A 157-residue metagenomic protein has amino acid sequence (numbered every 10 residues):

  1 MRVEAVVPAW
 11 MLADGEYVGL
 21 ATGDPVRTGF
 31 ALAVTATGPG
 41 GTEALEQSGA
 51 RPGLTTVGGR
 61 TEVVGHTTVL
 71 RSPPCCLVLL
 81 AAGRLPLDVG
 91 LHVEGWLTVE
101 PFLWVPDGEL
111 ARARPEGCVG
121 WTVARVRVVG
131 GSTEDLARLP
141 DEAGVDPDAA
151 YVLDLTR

Functional and structural regions predicted by a protein language model:
M1-E4: N-terminal structural module
V6-G19, L32, L77-P86: Short alpha-helix capping/helix-loop boundary micro-motifs
A9, V34, L97-P101: Beta-strand elements of well-folded, non-transmembrane domains
Y17, T35-G41, P106: Single-stranded nucleic-acid-binding OB-fold domains
T28, E43-L77, G83, L87-L103 (+2 more regions): Structural detector for short beta-strands of small beta-barrel domains
T28-F30, V34: Periodically patterned hydrophobic/aromatic "hotspot" residues that form packing/interaction faces in regular
